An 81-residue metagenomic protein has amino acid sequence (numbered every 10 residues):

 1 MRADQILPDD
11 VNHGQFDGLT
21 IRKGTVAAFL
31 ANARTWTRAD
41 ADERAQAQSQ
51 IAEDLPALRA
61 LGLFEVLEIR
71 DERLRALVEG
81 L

Functional and structural regions predicted by a protein language model:
M1-H13: Short acidic, Pro/Gly- and aromatic-enriched capping/linker segments at domain boundaries
K23-Q46, P56: Short, surface-exposed, low-complexity cationic segments
L55-L81: Short, compact, well-ordered microdomains
